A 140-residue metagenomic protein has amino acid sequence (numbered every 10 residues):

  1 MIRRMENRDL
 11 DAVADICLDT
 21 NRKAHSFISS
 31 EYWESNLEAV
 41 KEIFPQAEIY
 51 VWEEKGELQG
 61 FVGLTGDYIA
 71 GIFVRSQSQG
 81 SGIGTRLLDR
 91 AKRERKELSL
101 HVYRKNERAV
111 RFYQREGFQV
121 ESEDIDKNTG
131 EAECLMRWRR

Functional and structural regions predicted by a protein language model:
M1-D15: A short beta-loop-alpha structural element at the N-terminal edge of CoA-dependent acyl/N-acetyltransferase catalytic
A14-K41: Conserved GNAT-fold acetyl-CoA-binding loop/helix
A39-V51, Y68: A short helix-loop-beta-strand connector motif used in the catalytic cores of GNAT acetyltransferases and, in some
E48-G60: Conserved beta-hairpin
Y68-Q79, V102-Y103: A short, internal acetyl-CoA/4′-phosphopantetheine-binding micro-motif in the GNAT/acyltransferase core
G80-R93, R111-R115: Conserved acetyl-CoA-binding loop-helix of GNAT-fold acetyltransferases
R93-K105: Conserved GNAT acetyl-CoA-binding A-motif
Q114-E123: Conserved acetyl-CoA-binding loop of GNAT-fold acetyltransferases
